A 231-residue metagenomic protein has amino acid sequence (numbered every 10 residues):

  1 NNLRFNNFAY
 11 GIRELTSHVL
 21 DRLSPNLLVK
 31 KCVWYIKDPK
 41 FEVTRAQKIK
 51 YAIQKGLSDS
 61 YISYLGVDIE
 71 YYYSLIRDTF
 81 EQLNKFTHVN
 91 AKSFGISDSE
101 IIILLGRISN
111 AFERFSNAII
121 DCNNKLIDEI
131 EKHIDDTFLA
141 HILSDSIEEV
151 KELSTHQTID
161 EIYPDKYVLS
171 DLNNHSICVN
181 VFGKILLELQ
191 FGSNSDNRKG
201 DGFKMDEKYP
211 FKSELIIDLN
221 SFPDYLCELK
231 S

Functional and structural regions predicted by a protein language model:
N1-Y51: Amphipathic alpha-helical interface elements
N2-Y10, G66-E70, S74, G95 (+3 more regions): Short, solvent-exposed segments of well-ordered alpha helices
N7-G11, T79-F86, N180-K184: Amphipathic, non-membrane alpha-helical rod segments
E14-N26, K55-S63, Q82-V89, N110-R114 (+1 more regions): Amphipathic alpha-helical interaction surfaces
L20-C32, K92-S97, N117-N124, G192-D196: Short, solvent-exposed secondary-structure capping/transition elements
Q54-T79, D165-L172: Short, mixed-charge amphipathic alpha-helical segments
I69-I119: Charge-enriched, short contiguous segments at helix-coil
N110-S231: Cystatin/cathelin-like cysteine-protease inhibitor module
